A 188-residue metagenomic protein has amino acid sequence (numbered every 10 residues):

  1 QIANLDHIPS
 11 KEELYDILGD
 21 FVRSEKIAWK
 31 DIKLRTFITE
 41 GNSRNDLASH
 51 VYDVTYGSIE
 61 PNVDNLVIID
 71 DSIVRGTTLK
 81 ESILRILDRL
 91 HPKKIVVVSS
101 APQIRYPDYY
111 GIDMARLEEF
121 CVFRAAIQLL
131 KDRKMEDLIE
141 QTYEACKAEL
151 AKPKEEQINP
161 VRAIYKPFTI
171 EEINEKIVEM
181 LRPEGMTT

Functional and structural regions predicted by a protein language model:
Q1-T188: PRPP-associated nucleotide enzymes
